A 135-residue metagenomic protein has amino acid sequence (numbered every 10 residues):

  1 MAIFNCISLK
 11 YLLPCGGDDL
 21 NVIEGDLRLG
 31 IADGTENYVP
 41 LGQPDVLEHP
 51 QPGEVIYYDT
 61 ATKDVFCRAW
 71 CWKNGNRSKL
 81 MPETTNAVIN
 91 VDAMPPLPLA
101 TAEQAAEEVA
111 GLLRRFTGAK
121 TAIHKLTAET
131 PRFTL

Functional and structural regions predicted by a protein language model:
M1-L135: RNA/tRNA-interacting regions in translation and RNA-turnover enzymes
